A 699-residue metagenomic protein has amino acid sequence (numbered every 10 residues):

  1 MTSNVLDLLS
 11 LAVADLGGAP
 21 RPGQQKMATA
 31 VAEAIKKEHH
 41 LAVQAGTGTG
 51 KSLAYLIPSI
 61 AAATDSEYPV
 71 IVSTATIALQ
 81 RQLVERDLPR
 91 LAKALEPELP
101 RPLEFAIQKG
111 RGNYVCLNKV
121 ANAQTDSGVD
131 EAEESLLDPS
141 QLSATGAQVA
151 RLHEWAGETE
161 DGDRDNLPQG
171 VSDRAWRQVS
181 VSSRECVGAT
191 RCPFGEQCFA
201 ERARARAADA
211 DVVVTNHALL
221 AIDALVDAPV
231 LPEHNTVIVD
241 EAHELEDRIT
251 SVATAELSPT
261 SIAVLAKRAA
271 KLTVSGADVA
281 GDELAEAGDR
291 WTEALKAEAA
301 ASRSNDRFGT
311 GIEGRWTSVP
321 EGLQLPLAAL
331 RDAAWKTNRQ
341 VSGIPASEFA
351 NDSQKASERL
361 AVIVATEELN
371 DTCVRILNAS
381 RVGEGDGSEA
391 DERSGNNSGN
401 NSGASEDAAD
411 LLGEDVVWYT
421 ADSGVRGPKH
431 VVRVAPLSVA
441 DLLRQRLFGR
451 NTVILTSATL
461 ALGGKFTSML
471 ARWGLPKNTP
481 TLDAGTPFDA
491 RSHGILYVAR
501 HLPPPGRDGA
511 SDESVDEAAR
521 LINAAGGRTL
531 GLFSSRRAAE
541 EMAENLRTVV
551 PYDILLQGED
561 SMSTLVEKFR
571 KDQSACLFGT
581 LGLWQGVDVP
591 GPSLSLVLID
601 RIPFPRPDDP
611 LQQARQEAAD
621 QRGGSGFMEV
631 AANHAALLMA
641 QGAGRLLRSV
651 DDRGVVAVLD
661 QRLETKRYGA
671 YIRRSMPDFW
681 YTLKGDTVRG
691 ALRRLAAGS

Functional and structural regions predicted by a protein language model:
M1-V43: Conserved pre-motif I regulatory segment
T2-A14, E67-D211, R303, K336-S342 (+3 more regions): A substrate-engagement module of RecA-like helicase motors
K37-I57: Walker A/P-loop
Y55, A61, R81, E85-P89 (+4 more regions): Signature of the SF2 helicase/ATPase Hel1-core->accessory helical subdomain module
P69-A78, I454-T456, G527-S534, A657-L659: Conserved RecA-like ASCE P-loop NTPase motor core of nucleic-acid helicases/translocases
R177-D211, V226-A228, T337-L502, D508-D516 (+3 more regions): A contiguous, basic/glycine-rich beta-loop/short-helix subdomain that forms a polymer-engagement track
A499-G509, D560-E664: Conserved RecA-like P-loop NTPase helicase motor core
S534-G558: Conserved helicase motor "Helicase C" RecA-like lobe of SF1/SF2 P-loop NTPases
